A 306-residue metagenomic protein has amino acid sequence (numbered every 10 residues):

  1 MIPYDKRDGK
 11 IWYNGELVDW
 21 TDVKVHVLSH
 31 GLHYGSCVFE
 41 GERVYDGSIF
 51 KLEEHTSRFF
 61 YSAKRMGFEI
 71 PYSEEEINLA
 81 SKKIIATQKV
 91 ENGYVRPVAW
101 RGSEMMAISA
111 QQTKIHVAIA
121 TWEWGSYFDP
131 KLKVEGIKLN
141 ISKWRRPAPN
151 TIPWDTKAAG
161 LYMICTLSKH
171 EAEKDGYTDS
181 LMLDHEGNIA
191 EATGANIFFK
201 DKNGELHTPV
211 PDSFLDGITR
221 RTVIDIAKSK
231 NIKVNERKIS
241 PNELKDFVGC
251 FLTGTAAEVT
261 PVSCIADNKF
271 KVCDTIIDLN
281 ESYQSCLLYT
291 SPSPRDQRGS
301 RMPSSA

Functional and structural regions predicted by a protein language model:
M1-K83, I108-S291: Helix-start/capping segments and mature chain N-termini
F68-P71, V90-G93, G299-S300: Secondary-structure boundary/capping residues
I77-M105, W122: Short, acidic/charged, Gly/Pro-enriched secondary-structure junctions
S103, I164, M302-S305: Enrichment for repetitive, rod-forming helical segments
Y289-A306: Single conserved hydrophobic/aromatic residue that forms the stacking wall/gate of nucleotide- or nucleobase-binding
